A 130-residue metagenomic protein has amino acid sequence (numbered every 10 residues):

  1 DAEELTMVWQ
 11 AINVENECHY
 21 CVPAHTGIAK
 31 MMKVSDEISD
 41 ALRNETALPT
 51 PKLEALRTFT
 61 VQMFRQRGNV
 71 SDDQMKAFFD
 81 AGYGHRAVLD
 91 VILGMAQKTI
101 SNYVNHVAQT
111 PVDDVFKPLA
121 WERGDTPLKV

Functional and structural regions predicted by a protein language model:
D1-V130: Hydrophobic alpha-helical segments
